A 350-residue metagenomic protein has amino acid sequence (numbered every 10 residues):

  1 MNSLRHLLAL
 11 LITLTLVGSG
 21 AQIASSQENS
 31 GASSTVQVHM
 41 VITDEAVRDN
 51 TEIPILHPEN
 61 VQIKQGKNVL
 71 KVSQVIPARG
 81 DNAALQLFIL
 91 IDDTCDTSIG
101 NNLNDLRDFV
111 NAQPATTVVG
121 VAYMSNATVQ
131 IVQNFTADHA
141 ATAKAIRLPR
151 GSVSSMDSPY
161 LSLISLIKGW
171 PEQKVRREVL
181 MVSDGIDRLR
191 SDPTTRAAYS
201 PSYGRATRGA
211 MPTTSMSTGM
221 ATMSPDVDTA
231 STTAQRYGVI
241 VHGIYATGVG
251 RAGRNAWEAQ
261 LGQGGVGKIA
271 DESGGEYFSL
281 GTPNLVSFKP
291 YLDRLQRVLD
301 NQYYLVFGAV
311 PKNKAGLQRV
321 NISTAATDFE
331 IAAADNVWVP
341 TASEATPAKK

Functional and structural regions predicted by a protein language model:
M1-H6: Positively charged n-region of N-terminal signal peptides that target proteins for export
L8-S19: Bacterial N-terminal signal peptides
I23-K350: Scaffold/interface architecture of coatomer-like assemblies
